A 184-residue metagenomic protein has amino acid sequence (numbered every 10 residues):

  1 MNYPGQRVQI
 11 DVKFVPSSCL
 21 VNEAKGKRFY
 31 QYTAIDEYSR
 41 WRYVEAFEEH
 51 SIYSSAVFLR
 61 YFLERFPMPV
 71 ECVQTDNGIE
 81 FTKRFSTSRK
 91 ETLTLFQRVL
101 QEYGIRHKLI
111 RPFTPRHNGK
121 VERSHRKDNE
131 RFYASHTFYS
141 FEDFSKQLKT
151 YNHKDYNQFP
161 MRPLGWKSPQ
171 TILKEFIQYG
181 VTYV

Functional and structural regions predicted by a protein language model:
M1-T33, W41, V57: Mobile-element integrase/transposase regions, centering on the N-terminal DNA-binding/Zn-coordinating module
M1-V15, I79, E91-Q97, L173-I177: Basic, flexible linker segments flanking DNA-binding modules in nucleic acid-interacting mobile-element proteins
Q6, R98, Y103-I105, R126-V184: C-terminal domain-tail junction helix/linker
D11, A34, R40, L59 (+8 more regions): Mobile genetic element proteins and their domesticated derivatives, centered on retroelements and DNA transposons
K27-R28, V44-C72: Active-site beta-loop-alpha junctions of metal-dependent nucleic acid enzymes, especially the RNase H-like/DDE
D36, E48-I52, R89: A short acidic/small-residue loop/turn micro-motif
F66-S88, R111-F113, W166-P169: Acidic/histidine-rich, metal-coordinating catalytic segments
Q74-N77, R89-E91, L95-G119, T137-Y139: RNase H-like polynucleotidyl transferase catalytic core
